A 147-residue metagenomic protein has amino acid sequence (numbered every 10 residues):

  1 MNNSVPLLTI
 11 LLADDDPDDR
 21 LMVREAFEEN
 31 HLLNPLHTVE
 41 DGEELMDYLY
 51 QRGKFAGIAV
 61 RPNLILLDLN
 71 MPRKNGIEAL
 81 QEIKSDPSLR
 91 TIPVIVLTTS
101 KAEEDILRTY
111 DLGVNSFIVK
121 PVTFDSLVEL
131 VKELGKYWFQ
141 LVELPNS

Functional and structural regions predicted by a protein language model:
M1-L11, P17-H37, E43, Y50 (+2 more regions): Non-catalytic signal-transmission and effector/linker regions of two-component phosphorelay proteins
V5, E25, I77-E78, K101-S116 (+3 more regions): Alpha4 helix (beta4-alpha4-beta5 surface) of REC/receiver domains from two-component response regulators
D41-E44, V60, N75-Q81: Acidic catalytic/metal-coordinating carboxylates
K54-V60, K84-T91, L112: Conserved phosphotransfer cores of two-component systems
I65, F117-I118: Two-component signal transduction core modules
L69-M71: Receiver (REC) domain active-site loop signature in two-component systems and cognate sites in sensor histidine kinases
